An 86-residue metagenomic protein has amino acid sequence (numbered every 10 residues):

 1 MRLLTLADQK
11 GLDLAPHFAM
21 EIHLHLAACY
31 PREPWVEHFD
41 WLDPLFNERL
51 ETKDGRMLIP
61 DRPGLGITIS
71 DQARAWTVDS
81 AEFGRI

Functional and structural regions predicted by a protein language model:
M1-H17: Catalytic core of soluble alpha/beta enzymes
A15-I86: Flexible C-terminal active-site loop/helix
